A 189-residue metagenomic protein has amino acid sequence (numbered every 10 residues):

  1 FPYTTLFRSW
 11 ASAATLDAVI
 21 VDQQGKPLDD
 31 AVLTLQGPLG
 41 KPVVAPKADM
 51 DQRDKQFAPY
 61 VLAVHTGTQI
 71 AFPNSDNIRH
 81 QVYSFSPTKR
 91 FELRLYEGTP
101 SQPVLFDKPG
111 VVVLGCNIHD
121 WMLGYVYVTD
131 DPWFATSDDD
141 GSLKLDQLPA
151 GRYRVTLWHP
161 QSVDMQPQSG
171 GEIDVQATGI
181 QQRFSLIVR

Functional and structural regions predicted by a protein language model:
F1-L6: Short, small-residue-biased leader/transition segments that mark boundaries at the very start of proteins
F7-A13: Hydrophobic h-region of N-terminal signal peptides that target proteins for export in Gram-negative bacteria
A13-S142, D146-R189: Extracytoplasmic copper-binding redox domains, predominantly the cupredoxin/blue-copper superfamily
